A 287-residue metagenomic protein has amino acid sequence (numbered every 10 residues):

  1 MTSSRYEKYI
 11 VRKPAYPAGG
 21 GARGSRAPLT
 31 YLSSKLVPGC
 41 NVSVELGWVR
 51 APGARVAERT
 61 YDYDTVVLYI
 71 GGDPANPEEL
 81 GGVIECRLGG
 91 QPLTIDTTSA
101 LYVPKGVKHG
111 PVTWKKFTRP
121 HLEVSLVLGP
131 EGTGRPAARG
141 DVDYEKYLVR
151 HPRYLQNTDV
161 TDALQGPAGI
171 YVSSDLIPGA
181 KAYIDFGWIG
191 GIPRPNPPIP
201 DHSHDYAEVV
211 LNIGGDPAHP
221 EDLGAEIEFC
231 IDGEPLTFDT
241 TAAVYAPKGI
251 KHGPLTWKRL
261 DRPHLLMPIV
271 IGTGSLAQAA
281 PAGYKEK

Functional and structural regions predicted by a protein language model:
M1-A18, V112-T158, L255-K287: Double-stranded beta-helix
M1-A57, A137-P198: A short, N-terminal "cap"/entry segment at the start of jelly-roll beta-barrel domains of the cupin/DSBH fold
N41, Y63-T65, G81-V83, H121-E123 (+4 more regions): Extracellular structured ligand-interaction cores
P52-V66, P74-G81, R194-V209, P217-G224: A short beta-loop-beta micro-motif enriched in histidine and acidic residues
Y69-D96, N212-D239, Q278-A280: A short beta-strand-loop-beta hairpin characteristic of the jelly-roll/cupin
V83-C86, R139-V142, D201-H202, E226-F229 (+1 more regions): Short intrinsically disordered coil segments
P92-K115, P235-K258: Conserved metal-binding segment of the jelly-roll/cupin
L93-I95, P120, L126, R153-N157 (+2 more regions): Solvent-exposed interaction surfaces and binding hotspots enriched for charged
